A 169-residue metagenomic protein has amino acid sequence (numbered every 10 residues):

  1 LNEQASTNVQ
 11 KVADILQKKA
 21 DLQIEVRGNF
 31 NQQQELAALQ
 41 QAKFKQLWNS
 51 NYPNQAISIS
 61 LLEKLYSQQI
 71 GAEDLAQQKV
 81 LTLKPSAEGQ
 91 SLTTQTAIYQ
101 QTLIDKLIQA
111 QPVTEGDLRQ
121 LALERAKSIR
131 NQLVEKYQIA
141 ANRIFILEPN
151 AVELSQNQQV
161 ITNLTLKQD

Functional and structural regions predicted by a protein language model:
L1-E3: Short, glycine-rich nucleotide/cofactor-binding loops
D14-D21, V134-I139: Sec-exported extracytoplasmic/periplasmic mature domains
N29-D169: Periplasmic OmpA/Pal-like peptidoglycan-binding modules at the C-termini of bacterial envelope proteins
